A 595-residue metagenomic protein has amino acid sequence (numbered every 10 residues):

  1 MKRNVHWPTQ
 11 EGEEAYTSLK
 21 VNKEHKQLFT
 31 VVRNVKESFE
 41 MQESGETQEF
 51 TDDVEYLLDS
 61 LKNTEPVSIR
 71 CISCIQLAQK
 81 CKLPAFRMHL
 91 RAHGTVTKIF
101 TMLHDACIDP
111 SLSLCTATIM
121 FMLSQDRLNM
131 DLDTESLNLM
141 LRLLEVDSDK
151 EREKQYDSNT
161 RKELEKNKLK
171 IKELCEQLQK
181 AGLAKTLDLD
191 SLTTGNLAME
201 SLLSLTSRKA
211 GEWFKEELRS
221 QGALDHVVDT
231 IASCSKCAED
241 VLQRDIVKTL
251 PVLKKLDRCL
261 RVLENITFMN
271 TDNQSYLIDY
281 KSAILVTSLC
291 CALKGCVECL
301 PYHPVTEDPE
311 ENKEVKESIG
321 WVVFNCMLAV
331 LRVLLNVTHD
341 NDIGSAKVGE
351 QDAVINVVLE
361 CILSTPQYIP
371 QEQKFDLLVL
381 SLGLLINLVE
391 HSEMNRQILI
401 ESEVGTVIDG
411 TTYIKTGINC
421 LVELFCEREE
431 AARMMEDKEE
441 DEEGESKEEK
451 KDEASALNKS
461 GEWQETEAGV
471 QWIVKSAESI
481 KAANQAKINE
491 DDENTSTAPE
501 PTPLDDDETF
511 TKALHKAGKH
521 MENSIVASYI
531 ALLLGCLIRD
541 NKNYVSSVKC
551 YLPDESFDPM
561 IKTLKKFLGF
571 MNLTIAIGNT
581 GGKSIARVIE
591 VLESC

Functional and structural regions predicted by a protein language model:
M1-K26: Long, low-complexity intrinsically disordered regions in eukaryotic nuclear regulators
T17-L28, N34-E55, D59-I72, A78-E176 (+13 more regions): Elongated alpha-helical scaffolds that mediate protein-protein interactions in large eukaryotic proteins, primarily
D52-L57, L112, S148-S191, D229-K254 (+4 more regions): Acidic, Ser/Thr- and Gly/Pro-rich intrinsically disordered linkers and low-complexity segments that flank or connect
I72-Q76, T118, M122, N138 (+11 more regions): Residue-level signature of alpha-solenoid helical repeat scaffolds
K215, R219-A232, Q274-V297, P309-V315 (+5 more regions): A short, hydrophobic/aromatic-rich structural module that often spans a beta strand with its adjoining loop
N325-A329, D352-N356, K374-G383, T412-N419 (+3 more regions): Amphipathic alpha-helical protein-interaction segments enriched in hydrophobic
F375, V379, M521-C595: C-terminal interaction modules of eukaryotic adaptor/scaffold proteins
